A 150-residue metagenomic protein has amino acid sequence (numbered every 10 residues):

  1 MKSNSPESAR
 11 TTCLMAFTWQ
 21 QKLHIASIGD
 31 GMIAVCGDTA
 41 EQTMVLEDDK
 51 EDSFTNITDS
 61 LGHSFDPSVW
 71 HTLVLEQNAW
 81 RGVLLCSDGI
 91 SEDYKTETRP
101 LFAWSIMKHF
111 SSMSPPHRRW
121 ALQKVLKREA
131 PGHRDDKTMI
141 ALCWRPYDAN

Functional and structural regions predicted by a protein language model:
M1-C36, S68-Q77, P131-R134, M139-L142: Catalytic core of PPM/PP2C metal-dependent serine/threonine phosphatase domains
S5-E7, S53-T58, F110-P115: N-terminal start-of-chain detector that recognizes signal peptides and the immediate post-cleavage beginning
E7-T12, V45-S53, A103-K108: Generic detector of short, locally flexible boundary/turn motifs and exposed helical patches
M32-A34, E51-D52, S91-E92: Short, catalytically relevant binding-site loops at active-site mouths
A40-M44: A short alpha->loop->secondary-structure connector
V45-P67: Glycine-rich phosphate-binding loop plus the immediately following alpha-helix
F65-N150: C-terminal catalytic subdomain
